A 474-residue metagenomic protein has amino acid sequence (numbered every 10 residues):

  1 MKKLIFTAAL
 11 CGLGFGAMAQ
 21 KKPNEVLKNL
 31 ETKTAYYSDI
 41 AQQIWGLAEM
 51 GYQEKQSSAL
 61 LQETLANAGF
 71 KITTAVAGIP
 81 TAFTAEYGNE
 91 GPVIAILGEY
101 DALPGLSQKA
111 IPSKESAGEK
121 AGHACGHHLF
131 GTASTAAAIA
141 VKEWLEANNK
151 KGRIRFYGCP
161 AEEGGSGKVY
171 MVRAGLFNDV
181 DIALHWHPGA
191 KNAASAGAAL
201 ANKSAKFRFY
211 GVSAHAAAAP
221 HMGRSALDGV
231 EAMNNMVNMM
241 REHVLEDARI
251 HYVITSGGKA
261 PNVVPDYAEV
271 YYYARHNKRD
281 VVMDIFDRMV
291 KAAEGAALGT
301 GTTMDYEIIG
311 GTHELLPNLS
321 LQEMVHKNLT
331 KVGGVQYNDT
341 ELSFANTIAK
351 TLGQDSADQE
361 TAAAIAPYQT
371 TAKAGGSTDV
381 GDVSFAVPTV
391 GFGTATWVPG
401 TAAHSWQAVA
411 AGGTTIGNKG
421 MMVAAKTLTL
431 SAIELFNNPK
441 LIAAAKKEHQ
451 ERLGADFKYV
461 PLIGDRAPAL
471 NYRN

Functional and structural regions predicted by a protein language model:
M1-K22: Bacterial Sec-dependent N-terminal signal peptides
Q20-H123, H128, T132-R153: Acidic/His- and Gly-rich active-site-bordering loop/insert found across diverse amide/peptide-bond hydrolases
L30-T34, M50-S58, A219-G223, L227 (+2 more regions): Solvent-exposed, acidic/flexible segments
I44, A85, I96, H127 (+8 more regions): Divalent metal-coordination and catalytic microenvironments
T73, V93-L97, H123, R155-G158 (+5 more regions): Structural recognition of the beta-strand scaffold that forms the well-ordered cores of secreted hydrolase catalytic
Y100-S113, A198-R208, W397-S405: Acidic-glycine-rich active-site phosphate/pyrophosphate-binding loop
P112-G122, H128-L129, L145-P265, R275: Histidine/acidic-residue-rich, glycine-tolerant segments that coordinate divalent metal ions
E231-N474: Metal-dependent amide/peptide-bond hydrolase catalytic core, centered on the "pita-bread" metallohydrolase fold
